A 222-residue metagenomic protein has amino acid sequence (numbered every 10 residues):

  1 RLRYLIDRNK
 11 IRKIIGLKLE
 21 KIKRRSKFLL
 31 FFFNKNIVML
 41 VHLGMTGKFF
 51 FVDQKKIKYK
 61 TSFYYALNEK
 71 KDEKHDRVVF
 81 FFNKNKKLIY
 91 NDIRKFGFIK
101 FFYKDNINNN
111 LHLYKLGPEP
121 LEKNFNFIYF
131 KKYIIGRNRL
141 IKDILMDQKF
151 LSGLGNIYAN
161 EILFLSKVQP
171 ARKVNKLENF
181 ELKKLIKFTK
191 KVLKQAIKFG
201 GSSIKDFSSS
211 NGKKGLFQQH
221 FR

Functional and structural regions predicted by a protein language model:
R1-I15, L19-K23, L30, F49 (+2 more regions): Basic, nucleic-acid-binding surfaces and adjacent catalytic neighborhoods in DNA/RNA-processing proteins
R1-L113: Acidic, proline/glycine-enriched N-terminal capping motif
F32-I37, T61-K74, F82, P118-K123 (+5 more regions): Noncatalytic linker/hinge segments flanking ATPase motor cores
L67-E69, L113-L121, R172-N179: Short histidine-centered catalytic/ligand-binding loop motif
N85-N91, Y114-P120, L140-Q148: Short, mixed-charge, low-aromatic patches
K95-R139: A short, charged helix-loop
